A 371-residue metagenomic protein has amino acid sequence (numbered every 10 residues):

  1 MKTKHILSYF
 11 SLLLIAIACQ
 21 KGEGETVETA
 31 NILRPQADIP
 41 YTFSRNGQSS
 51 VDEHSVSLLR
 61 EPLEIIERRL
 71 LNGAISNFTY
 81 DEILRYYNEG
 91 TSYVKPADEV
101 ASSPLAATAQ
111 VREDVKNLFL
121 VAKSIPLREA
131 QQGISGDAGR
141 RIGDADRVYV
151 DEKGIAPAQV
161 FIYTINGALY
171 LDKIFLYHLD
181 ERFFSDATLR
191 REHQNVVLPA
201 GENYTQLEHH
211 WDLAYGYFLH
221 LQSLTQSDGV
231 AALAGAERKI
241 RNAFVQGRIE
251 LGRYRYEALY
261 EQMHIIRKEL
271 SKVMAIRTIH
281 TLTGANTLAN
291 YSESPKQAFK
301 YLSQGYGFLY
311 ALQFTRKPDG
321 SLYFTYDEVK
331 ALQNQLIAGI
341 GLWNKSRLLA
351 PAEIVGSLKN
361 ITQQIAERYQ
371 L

Functional and structural regions predicted by a protein language model:
M1-L7: Bacterial N-terminal signal peptides that target proteins for export
L7-F10, G305: Sec-dependent N-terminal signal peptides
I15-A18: C-terminal motif of bacterial Sec signal peptides marking the signal peptidase cleavage site
G24-L371: Mature extracytoplasmic or organellar-lumen-exposed domains after removal of signal/transit peptides
